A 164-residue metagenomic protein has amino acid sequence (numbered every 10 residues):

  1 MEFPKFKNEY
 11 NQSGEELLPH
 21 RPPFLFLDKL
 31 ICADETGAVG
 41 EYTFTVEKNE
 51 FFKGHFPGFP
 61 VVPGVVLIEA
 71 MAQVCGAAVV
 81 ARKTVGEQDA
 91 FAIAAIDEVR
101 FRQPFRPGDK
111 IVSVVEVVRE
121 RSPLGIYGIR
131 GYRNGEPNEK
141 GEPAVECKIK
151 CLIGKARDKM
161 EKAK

Functional and structural regions predicted by a protein language model:
M1-I31, A38, I93, C151-L152 (+1 more regions): Flexible, low-complexity linker/boundary loops enriched in proline and small hydrophobic residues that flank enzymatic
E2-N8, V74-V114, A144-G154: Hydrophobic beta-strand-centered segment that forms part of the acyl-chain substrate-binding groove
E15, G58, F101-Q103: Beta-strand-rich interaction surfaces with strong enrichment in secreted/lumenal proteins
P22-V62: Catalytic strand-loop segment that frames the active site of acyl-thioester-processing enzymes
L25, E35-V39, K110-V112, L124-I126 (+1 more regions): Intrinsic-disorder/low-complexity, polar/charged segments enriched in Ser/Thr/Lys/Arg/Asp/Glu/Gln
L30, I96-N138: Hydrophobic beta-sheet segments that form the core/acyl-binding groove of ACP/CoA-dependent acyl-chain-processing
G54-P63, I68-A77, I93: Compact, glycine-rich, soluble single-domain proteins
E120, L124-K164: Mixed-charge, glycine-accented linear interaction segment located at domain edges/termini
